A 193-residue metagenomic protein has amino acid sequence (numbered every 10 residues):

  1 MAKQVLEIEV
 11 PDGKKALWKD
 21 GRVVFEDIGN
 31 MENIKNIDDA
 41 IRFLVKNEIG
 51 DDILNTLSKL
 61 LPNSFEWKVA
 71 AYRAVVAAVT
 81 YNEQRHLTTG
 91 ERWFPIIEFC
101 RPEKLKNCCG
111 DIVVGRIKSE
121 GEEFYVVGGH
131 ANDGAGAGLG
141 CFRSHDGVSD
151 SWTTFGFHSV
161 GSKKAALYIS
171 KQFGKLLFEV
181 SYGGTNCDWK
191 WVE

Functional and structural regions predicted by a protein language model:
M1, D12-G13, D20-R22, G110 (+4 more regions): Intrinsic-disorder/low-complexity loop/linker signature
A2-K68: Charge-rich, low-complexity N-terminal segments
Q4, E9, R22-V23, A74 (+3 more regions): Detector for intrinsically disordered, low-structure N-terminal pre-sequences
K15, K104-L105, L167: Short, surface-exposed beta-strand/loop "edge" segments at domain boundaries and coil↔beta transitions
I53-W67, R73-V75, V79-K118: Acidic, glycine-rich loop-and-strand cores that form catalytic or ligand-binding grooves in diverse globular domains
E91-E103, I112, I117-H158: Short aromatic-glycine-(Arg/Gly/Cys) micro-motifs in beta-strand/loop hairpins
G161-F178: A short, charged, amphipathic alpha-helix used as a generic interaction element across diverse proteins
Y182-E193: Intrinsically disordered, low-complexity charged/polar segments
